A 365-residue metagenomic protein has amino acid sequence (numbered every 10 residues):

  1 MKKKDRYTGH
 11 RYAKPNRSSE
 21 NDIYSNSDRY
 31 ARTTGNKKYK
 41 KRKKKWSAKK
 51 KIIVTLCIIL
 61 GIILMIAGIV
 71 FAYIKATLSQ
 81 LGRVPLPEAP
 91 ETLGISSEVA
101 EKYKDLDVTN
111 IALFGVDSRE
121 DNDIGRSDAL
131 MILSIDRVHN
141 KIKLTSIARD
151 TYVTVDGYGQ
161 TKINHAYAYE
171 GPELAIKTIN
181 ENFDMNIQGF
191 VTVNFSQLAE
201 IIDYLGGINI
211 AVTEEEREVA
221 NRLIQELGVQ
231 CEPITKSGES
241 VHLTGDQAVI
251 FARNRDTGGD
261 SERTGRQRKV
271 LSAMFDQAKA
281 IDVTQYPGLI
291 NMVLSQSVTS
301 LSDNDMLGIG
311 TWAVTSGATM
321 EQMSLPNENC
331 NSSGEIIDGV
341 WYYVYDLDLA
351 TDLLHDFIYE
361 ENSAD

Functional and structural regions predicted by a protein language model:
M1-R42: N-terminal targeting leaders characterized by basic, low-complexity, disordered sequences that direct proteins
K2, Y7, K43-H139, G308-G310 (+1 more regions): Entry/capping segment at the start of metal-dependent catalytic domains with acidic active-site entry clusters
G94-E101, E120, T151-V155, G159 (+1 more regions): C-terminal solvent-exposed extensions
L106-T109, G125-L130, R137-I147, Y158 (+8 more regions): Extracytoplasmic
D117-N122, T161-Y169, D184-G189, R253-E262 (+3 more regions): Second-shell loop/turn segments in exported
D123-S127, G157, A166-L174, T192-S196 (+5 more regions): Soluble non-cytosolic domains of exported or imported proteins
H165-E232, S302: Amphipathic, coiled-coil-like alpha-helical scaffolding segments used for oligomerization/assembly
D203-D282, A364: Flexible, polar/acidic helix-loop-strand segments at domain edges
